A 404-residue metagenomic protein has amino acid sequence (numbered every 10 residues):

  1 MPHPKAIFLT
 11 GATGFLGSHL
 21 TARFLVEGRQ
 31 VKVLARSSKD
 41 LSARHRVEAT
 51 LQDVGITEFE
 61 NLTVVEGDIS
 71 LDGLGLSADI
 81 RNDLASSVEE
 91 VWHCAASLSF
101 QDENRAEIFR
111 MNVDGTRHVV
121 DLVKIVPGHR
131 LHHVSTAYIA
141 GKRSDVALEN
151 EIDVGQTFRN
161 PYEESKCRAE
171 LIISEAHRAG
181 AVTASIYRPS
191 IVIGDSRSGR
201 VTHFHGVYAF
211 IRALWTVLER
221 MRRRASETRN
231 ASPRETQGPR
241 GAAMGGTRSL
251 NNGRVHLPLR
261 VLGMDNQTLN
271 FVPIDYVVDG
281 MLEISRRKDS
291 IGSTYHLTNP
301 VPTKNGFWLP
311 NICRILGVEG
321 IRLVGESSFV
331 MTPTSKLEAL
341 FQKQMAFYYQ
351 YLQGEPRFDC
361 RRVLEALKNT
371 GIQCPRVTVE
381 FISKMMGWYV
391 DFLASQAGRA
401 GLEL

Functional and structural regions predicted by a protein language model:
M1-S97, V126: N-terminal Rossmann/SDR dinucleotide-binding element
A6, F15, R23, K32-A35 (+1 more regions): Amphipathic terminal alpha-helices
E90-A95, Q101-A106, R110, D114-P161 (+3 more regions): Conserved Rossmann-fold NAD(P)-dependent oxidoreductase catalytic core, especially the SDR/UDP-sugar
D102, V154, S198-G199, V207-V272 (+2 more regions): A conserved pocket-lining segment of Rossmann-fold NAD(P)-dependent short-chain dehydrogenase/reductase
T157-S190, D195: Active-site Tyr-X1-5-Lys
D195-V207, R223, I284-Y295: Glycine/proline-rich active-site loop of Rossmann-fold NAD(P)-dependent oxidoreductases
V217-R224, G238-M264, S328-Q373: A hydrophobic C-terminal alpha-helical subdomain
G280-F347, Y389, L393-L404: Mid/C-terminal beta-alpha module of Rossmann-like enzyme folds, strongest in SDR-family dehydrogenases/epimerases
